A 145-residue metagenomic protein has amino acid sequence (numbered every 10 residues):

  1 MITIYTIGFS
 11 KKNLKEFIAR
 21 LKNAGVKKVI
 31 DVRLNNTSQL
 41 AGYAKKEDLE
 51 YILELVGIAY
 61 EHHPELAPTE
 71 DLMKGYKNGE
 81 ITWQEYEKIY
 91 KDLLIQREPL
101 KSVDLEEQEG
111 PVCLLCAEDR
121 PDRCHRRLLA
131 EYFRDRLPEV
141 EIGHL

Functional and structural regions predicted by a protein language model:
M1-L145: Residues lining hydrophobic/aromatic ligand-binding pockets adjacent to catalytic sites
